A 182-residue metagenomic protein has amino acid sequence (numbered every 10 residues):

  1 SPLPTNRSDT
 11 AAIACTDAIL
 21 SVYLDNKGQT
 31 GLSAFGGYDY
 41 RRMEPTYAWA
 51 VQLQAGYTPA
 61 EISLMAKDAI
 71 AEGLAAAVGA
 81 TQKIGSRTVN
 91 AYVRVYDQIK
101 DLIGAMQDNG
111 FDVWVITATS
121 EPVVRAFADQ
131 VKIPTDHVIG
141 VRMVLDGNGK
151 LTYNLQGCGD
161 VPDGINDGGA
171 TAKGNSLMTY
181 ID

Functional and structural regions predicted by a protein language model:
P2-V89: A metal-dependent, Asp-based hydrolase signature
Y40-R41, Y57-D182: C-terminal cap/substrate-recognition subdomain and adjoining C-terminal extension of metal-dependent phosphatase-like
